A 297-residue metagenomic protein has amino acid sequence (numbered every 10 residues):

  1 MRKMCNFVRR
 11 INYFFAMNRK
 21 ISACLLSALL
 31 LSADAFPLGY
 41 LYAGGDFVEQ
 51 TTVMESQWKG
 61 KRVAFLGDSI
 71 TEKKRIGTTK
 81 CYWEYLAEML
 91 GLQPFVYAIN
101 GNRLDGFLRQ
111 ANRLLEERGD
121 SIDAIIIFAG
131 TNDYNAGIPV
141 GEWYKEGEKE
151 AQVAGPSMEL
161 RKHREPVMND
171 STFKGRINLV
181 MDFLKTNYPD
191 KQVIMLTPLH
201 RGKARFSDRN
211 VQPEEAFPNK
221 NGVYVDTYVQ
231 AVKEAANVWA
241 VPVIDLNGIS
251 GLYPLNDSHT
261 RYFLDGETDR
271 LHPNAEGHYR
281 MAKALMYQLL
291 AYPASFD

Functional and structural regions predicted by a protein language model:
K3-N6, Y13: Short, positively charged and aromatic/hydrophobic N-terminal segments
R19-C24: Sec-dependent signal peptide recognition, specifically the positively charged N-region followed immediately by
L29-D34: Hydrophobic core
G39-N100, D105, A111-S121, D257-H259: Serine-esterase "nucleophile elbow" of acetyl-processing enzymes
M89, A111-Y279, K283-D297: Alpha-helical cap/lid subdomain in secreted, periplasmic, or secretory-pathway luminal O-acyl-processing enzymes
